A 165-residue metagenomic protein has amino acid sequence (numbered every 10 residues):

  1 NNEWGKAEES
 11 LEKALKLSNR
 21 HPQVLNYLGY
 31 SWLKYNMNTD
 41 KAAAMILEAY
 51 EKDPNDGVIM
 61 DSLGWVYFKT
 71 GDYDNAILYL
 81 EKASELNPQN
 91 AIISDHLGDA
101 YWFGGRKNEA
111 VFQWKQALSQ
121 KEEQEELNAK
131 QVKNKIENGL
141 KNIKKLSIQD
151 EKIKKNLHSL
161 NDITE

Functional and structural regions predicted by a protein language model:
N1-K13, Y35-E48, T70-K82, G105-Q116: Structural signature of tandem alpha-helical TPR/SEL1-like repeats, specifically the intra-repeat loop/turn
P22-S31: Amphipathic alpha-helical repeat scaffolds of TPR domains
M37, N108-E165: Terminal, low-structured helical/coil segments at or just beyond the last alpha-helical repeat
